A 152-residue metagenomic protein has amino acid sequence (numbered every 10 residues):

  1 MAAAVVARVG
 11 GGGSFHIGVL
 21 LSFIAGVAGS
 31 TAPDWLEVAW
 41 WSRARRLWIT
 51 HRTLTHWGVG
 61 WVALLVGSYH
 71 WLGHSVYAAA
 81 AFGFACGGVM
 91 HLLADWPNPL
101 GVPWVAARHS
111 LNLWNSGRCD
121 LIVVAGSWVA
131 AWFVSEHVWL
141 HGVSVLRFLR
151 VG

Functional and structural regions predicted by a protein language model:
M1-G152: N-terminal membrane-targeting hydrophobic helices
